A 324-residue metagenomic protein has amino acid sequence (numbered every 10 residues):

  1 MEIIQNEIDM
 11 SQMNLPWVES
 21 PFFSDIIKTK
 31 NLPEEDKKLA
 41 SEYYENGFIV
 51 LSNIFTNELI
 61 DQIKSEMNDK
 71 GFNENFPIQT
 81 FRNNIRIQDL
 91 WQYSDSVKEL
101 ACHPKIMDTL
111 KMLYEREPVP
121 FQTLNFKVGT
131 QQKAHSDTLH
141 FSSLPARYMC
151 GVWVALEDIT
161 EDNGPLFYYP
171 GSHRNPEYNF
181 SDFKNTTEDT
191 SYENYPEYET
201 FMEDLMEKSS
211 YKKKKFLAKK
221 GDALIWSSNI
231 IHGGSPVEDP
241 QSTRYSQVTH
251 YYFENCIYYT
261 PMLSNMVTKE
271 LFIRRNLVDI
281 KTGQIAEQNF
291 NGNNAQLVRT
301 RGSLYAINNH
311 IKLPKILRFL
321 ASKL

Functional and structural regions predicted by a protein language model:
M1-T29, N73, D182-K184, K220-I225 (+1 more regions): Non-heme Fe(II)/2-oxoglutarate
E2-N46, L51-P145: Non-heme Fe(II)-dependent double-stranded beta-helix
N125, S136-T138, V154-D158, P170: Short, structured patches in soluble enzyme cores that scaffold and shape functional sites
V128, Y169-P176, H250-C256: Short edge-strand/loop segments of extracellular domains
S136-D137, T200-S209, M262-T268: Short, surface-exposed loop/helix-turn segments at secondary-structure junctions that function as lids/hinges flanking
T138-M149, Y211-K212, A218, S242-T243: A short beta-loop-beta micro-motif enriched in histidine and acidic residues
L144-E161, L217-K220, I225, H250-E254: Short, conserved beta-strand element in jelly-roll/cupin
D162-I231: Double-stranded beta-helix
